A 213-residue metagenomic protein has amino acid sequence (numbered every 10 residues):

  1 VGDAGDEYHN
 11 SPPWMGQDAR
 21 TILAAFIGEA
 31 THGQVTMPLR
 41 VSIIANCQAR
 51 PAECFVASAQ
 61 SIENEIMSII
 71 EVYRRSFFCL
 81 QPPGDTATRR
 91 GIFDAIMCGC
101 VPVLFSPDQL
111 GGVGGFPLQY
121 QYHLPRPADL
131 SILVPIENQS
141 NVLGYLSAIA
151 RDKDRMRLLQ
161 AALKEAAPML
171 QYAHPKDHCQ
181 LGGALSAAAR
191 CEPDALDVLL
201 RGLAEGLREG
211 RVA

Functional and structural regions predicted by a protein language model:
V1-A49, G202-L203, L207-R211: Conserved active-site segments centered on acidic
E7-S11, N64, G114-Q121: Alpha-helical scaffolding within the catalytic cores of extracellular/periplasmic polymer-degrading hydrolases
H9-A19, P38-V101: Donor nucleotide-activated moiety binding/catalytic core segment of transferases that use nucleotide-activated donors
V35-P38, V142-S147, H174-K176: Short conserved micro-motifs at the rims of enzyme active sites and ligand-binding pockets
S58-A59, I66-M67, L146, Q171 (+2 more regions): Membrane-interface amphipathic segments in extracytoplasmic regions
A59-Q60, P107-Q109, L199: Short, solvent-exposed turn/loop segments enriched in Gly/Ser/Thr/Pro and often Arg
R74-Q171, L181-L185, A189: Catalytic binding pocket for nucleotide-activated donors in carbohydrate/polymer assembly enzymes
H174-A213: C-terminal alpha-helical cap of glycosyltransferases
